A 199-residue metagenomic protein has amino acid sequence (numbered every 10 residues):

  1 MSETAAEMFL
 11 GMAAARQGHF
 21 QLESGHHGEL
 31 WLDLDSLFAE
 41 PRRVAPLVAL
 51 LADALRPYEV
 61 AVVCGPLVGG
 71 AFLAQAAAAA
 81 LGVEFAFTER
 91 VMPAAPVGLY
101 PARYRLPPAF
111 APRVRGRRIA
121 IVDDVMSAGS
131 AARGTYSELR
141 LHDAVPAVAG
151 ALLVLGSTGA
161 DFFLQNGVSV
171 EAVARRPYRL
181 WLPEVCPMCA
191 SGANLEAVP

Functional and structural regions predicted by a protein language model:
M1-E59, V198-P199: Active-site-facing substrate-recognition patch
S2-F9, S137-P199: PRPP-dependent phosphoribosyltransferase catalytic core
L55, A77-A78, L139, F163: A generic structural signal for well-ordered alpha-helical segments
R56-A61, V114-R117: Short helix-loop-beta connector
Y58-L67, P146-A147: Short glycine-rich phosphate-binding loop at a beta-alpha junction
A71-A120, A128-R133, M188: Short, glycine/charge-rich flexible loops or terminal/linker lids adjacent to PRPP-binding catalytic cores
